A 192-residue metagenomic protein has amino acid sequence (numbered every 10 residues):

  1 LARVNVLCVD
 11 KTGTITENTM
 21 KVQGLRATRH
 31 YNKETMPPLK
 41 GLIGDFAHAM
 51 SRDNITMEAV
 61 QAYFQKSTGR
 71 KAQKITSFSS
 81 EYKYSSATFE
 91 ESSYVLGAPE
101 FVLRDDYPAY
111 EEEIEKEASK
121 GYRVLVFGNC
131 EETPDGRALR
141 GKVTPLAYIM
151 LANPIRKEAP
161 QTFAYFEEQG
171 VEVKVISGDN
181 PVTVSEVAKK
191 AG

Functional and structural regions predicted by a protein language model:
R3-P145, L151, A164-Y165, V173-G192: Cytosolic catalytic regions of ATP/NTP-dependent phosphoryl-transfer enzymes
I155-Y165: The conserved cystathionine-beta-synthase
Q169: Glycine-rich, often acidic-flanked micro-motifs that create phosphate/phosphodiester-binding or positioning elements
